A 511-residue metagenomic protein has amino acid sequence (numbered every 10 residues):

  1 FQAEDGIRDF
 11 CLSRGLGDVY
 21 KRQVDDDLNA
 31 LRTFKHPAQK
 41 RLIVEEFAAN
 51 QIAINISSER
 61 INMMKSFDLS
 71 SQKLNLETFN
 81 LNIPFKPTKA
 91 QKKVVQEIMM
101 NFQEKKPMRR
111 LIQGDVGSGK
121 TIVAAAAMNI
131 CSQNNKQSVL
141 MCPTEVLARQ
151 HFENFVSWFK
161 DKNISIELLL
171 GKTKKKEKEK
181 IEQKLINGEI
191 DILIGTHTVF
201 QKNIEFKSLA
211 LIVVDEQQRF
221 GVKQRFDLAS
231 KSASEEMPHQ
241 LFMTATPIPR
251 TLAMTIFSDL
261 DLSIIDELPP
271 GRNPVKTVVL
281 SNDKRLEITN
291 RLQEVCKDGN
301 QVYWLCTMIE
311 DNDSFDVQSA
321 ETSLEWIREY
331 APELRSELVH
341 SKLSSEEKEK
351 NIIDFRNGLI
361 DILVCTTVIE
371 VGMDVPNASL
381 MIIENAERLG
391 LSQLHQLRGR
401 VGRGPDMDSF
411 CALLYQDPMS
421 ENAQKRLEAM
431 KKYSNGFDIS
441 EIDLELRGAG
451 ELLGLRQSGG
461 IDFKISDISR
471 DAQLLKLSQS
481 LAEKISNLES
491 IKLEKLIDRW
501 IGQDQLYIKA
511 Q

Functional and structural regions predicted by a protein language model:
F1-Y20: Single conserved hydrophobic/aromatic residue that forms the stacking wall/gate of nucleotide- or nucleobase-binding
R8, R60-S71, K89-V95, M108-I112 (+5 more regions): Short coil/turn segments at secondary-structure boundaries
D18-S118, I122-V139: Pre-Walker A segment
F34-I43, N82-F85, C142, V146 (+4 more regions): Generic amphipathic alpha-helical segments used as scaffolds and interaction surfaces in large, multi-domain proteins
R41-N50, K92, T366, H395 (+3 more regions): Non-catalytic, well-ordered alpha-helical scaffold segments
M63-L74, G299-I327, G454-S458, F463 (+3 more regions): Long, well-ordered amphipathic alpha-helical subdomains in the mid-to-C-terminal portions of large enzyme subunits
P107-E428: Inter-lobe coupling/hinge segments of SF2-like helicase ATPases
I353-I362, I369-P376, M381-E384, G399 (+3 more regions): Accessory helical-bundle/CTD segments and flexible terminal tails appended to RecA-like ATPase motors
